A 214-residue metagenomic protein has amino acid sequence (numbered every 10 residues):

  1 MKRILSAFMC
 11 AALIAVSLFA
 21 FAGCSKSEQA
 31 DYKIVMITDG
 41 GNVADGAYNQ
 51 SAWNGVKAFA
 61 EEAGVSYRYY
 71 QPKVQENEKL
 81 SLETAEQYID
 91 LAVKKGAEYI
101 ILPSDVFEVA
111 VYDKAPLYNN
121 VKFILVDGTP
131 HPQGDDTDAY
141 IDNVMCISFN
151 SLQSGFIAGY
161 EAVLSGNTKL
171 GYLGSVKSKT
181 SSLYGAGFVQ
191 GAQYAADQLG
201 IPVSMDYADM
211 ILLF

Functional and structural regions predicted by a protein language model:
M1-K33: Short, low-complexity disordered leader/linker segments with a strong preference for bacterial N-terminal type II
K26-F214: A residue-level marker of the well-folded mature domains of exported/periplasmic proteins
